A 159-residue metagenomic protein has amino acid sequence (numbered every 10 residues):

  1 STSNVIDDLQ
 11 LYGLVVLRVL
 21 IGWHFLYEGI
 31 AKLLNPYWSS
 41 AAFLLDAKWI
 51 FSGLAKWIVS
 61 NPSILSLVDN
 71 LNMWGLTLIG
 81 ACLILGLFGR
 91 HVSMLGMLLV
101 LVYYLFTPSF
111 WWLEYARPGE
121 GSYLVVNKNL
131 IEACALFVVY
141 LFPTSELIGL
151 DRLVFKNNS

Functional and structural regions predicted by a protein language model:
S1-L45, W49-L78, L85-S159: Extended, low-polarity transmembrane helix blocks
